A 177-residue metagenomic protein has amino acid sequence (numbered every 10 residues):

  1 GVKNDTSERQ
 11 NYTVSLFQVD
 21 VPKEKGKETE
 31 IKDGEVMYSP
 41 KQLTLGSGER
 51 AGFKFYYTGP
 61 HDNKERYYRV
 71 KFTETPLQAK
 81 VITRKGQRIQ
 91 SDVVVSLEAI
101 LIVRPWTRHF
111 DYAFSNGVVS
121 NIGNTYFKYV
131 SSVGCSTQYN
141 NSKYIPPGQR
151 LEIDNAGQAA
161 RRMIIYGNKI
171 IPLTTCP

Functional and structural regions predicted by a protein language model:
G1-N4, N11, P60-N63: N-terminal secretory signal peptides
G1-T6, Q42, W106-A113, S142-Y144: Beta-sheet-dominated interaction scaffolds and their linkers
G1-T6, Y57, G117-T125, S131: Asparagine-centered strand-capping/turn motif at beta-strand->loop junctions
T6-I31, T73, N124-Y139: Short acidic, flexible loop segments centered on an aromatic residue
Q10, A51, R66-Y68, L97 (+1 more regions): Envelope-exposed proteins and targeting segments
F17-V19, R50, Y56-P60, T73-T75 (+2 more regions): Solvent-exposed coil/turn segments that connect beta secondary-structure elements in extracytoplasmic/periplasmic
K27-H61, C135-R161: Intrinsically disordered, low-complexity Pro/Gly/Ser/Thr-rich segments with frequent PxxP/GP/PP motifs and embedded
T58-R108, A159-P177: Terminal connector regions
